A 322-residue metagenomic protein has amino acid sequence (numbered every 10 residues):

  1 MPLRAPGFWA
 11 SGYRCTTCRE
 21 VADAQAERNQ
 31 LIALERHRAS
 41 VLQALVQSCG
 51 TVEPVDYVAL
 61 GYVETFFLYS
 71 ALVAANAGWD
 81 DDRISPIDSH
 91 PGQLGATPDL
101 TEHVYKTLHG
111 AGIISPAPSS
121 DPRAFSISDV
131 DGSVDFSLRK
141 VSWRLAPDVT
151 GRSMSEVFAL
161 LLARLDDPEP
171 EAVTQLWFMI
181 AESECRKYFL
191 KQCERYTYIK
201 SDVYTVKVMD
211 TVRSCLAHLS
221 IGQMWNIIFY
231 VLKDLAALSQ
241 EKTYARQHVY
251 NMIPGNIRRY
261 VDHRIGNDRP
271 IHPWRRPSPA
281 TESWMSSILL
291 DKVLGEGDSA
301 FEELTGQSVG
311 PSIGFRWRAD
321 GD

Functional and structural regions predicted by a protein language model:
P6-D23: Cysteine-rich micro-motifs
G7-A10, E27-D322: Basic, alpha-helical nucleic-acid-binding regions used in initiation and control of genome expression
